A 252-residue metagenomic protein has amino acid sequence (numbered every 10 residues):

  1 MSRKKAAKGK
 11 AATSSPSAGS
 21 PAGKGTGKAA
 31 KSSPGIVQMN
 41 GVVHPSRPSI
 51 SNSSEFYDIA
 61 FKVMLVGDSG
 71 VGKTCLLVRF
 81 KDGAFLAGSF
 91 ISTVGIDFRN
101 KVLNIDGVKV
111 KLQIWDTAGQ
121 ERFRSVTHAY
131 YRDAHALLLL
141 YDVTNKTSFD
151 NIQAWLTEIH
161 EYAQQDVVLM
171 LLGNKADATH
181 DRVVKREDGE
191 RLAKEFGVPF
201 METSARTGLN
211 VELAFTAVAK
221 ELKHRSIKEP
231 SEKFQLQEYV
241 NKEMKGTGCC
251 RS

Functional and structural regions predicted by a protein language model:
M1-G70, T74, K81, I105 (+3 more regions): Conserved P-loop small GTPase signature centered on TRAFAC-class small GTPases
V63, L76, I114, Y130 (+6 more regions): Hydrophobic packing within well-folded, soluble alpha/beta domains
D82-K111: Switch I (effector-binding) loop of TRAFAC-class P-loop GTPase G-domains
R99, R124-A129: Conserved alpha-helical scaffold flanking the Walker A/P-loop in AAA+ ATPase domains
K101, Q113-W115, Y141, S148 (+1 more regions): WD40-repeat beta-propellers
N104-G107, H128-D133, H160-Q165: Conserved catalytic network of the ASCE P-loop NTPase/AAA+ motor domain
K109-S125: Switch II (G3) loop of P-loop NTPases
A134-Q153, A163-V167, A176-V183, R206: Conserved Switch II/interswitch segment of TRAFAC-class P-loop GTPases
